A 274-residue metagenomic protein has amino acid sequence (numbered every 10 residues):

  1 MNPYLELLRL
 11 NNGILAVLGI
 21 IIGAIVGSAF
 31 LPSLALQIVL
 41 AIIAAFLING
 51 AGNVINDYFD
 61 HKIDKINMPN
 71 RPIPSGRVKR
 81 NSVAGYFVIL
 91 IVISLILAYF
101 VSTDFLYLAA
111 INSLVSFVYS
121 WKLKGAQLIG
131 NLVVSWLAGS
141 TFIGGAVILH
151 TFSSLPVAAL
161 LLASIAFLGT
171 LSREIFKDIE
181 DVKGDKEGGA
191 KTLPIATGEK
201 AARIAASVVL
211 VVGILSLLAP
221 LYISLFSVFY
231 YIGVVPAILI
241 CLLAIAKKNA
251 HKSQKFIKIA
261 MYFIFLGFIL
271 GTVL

Functional and structural regions predicted by a protein language model:
M1-L274: Multi-pass alpha-helical membrane architecture of UbiA-family and related isoprenoid/lipid prenyltransferases
